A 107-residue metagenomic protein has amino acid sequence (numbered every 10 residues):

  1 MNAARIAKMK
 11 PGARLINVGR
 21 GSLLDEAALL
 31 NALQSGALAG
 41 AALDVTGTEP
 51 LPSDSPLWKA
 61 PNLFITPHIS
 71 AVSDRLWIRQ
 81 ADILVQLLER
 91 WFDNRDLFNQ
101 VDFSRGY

Functional and structural regions predicted by a protein language model:
M1-P56: Rossmann-like adenosine-cofactor binding region
G47-Y107: C-terminal helix-to-coil terminal segments
